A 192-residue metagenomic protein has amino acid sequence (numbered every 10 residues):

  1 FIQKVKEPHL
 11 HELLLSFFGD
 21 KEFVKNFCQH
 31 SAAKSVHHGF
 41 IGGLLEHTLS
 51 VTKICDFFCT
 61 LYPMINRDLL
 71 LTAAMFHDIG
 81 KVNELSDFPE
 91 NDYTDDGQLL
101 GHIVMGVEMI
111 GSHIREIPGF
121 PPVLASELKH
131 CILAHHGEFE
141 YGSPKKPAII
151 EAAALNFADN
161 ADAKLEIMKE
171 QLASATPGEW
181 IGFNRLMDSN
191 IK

Functional and structural regions predicted by a protein language model:
F1-G97, P122, E138: Acidic/His-rich, divalent-metal-binding segments that scaffold phosphate/diphosphate chemistry
F1-V5, L13-F17, C131, F157 (+2 more regions): Residues that form generic nucleotide/phosphate-binding pockets
L10-H11, D20-V24, A125, E151 (+3 more regions): Alpha-helix initiation and N-capping motif
F17, L49, T176, N190-I191: Generic low-complexity, intrinsically disordered sequence content enriched in small uncharged/hydrophobic residues
F57-S174: Divalent metal-dependent catalytic cores for phosphoryl transfer on phosphate-bearing substrates
L165-K169, S174, G178-L186, K192: Extended, charge-rich intrinsically disordered regulatory tails
